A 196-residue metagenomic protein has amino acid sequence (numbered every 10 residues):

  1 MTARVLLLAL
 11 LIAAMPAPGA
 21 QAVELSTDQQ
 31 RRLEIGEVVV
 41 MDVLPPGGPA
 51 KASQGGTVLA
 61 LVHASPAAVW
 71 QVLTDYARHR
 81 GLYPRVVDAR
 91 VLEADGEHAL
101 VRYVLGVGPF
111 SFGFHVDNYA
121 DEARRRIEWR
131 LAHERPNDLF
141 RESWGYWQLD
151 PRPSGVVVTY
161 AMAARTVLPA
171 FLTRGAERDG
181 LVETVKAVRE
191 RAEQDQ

Functional and structural regions predicted by a protein language model:
M1-T2: N-terminal secretory signal peptides that target proteins for export/translocation
V5-P16: Bacterial N-terminal signal peptides
A20-A94, E183, A187-E190: Hydrophobic ligand-binding cavity/cleft-lining segments
V40, A132-E183: Beta-strand/loop substructures that line and gate deep hydrophobic ligand-binding cavities in soluble
G47-S53, L61, G81, R90-N137 (+2 more regions): Glycine-rich portal/gate segments that line the openings of hydrophobic small-molecule binding cavities
T57-L59, G113-D117, W144-Y146, T159: Well-ordered beta-strand positions in beta-sheet-rich domains
H63-P66, R124, R152-P153: Short loop segments at secondary-structure junctions
